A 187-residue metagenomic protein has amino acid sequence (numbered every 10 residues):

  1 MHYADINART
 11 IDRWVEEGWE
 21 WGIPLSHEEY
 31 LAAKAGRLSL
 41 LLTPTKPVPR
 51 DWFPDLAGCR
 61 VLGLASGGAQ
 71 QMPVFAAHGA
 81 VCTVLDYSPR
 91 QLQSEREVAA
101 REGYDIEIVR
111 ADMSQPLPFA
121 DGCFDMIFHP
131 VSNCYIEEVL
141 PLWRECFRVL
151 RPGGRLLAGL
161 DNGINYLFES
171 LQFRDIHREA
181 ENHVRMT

Functional and structural regions predicted by a protein language model:
M1-L31: N-terminal, positively charged/glycine-rich alpha-helical extensions of SAM-dependent methyltransferases
P24-C59: Conserved alpha-helix/loop element of class I SAM-dependent methyltransferases that forms part of the SAM/SAH-binding
P54, C59-P116: Class I SAM-dependent methyltransferase SAM/SAH-binding core
S114-I127: A short acidic, Gly/Pro-enriched loop at the edge of an enzyme's catalytic core that lines a small-molecule cofactor
D125-L140: A short SAM/SAH-binding and catalytic strip from SAM-dependent methyltransferases
L140-R155: A short glycine-rich, Lys/Arg-flanked "PGG" loop and its adjoining helix->strand segment in the class I
R155-T187: Conserved class I S-adenosyl-L-methionine
